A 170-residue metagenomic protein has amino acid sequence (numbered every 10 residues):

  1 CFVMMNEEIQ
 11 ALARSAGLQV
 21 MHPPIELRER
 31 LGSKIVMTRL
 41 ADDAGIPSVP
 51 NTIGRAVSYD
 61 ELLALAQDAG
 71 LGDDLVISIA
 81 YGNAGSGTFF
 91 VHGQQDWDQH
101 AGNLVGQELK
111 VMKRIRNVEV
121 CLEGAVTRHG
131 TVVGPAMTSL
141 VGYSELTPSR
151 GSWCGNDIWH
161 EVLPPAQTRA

Functional and structural regions predicted by a protein language model:
C1-A64, D68, N83: Conserved N-proximal alpha/beta basic substrate-recognition cap immediately N-terminal to, or forming the N-lobe
Q10, M21-P23, A84-G87, Q99-H100 (+3 more regions): Short helix/loop capping segments that flank catalytic or ligand/cofactor-binding pockets
G17, G93, V126-H129: Short, solvent-exposed amphipathic alpha-helical segments in soluble enzyme and RNA/protein-processing domains
E26-R28, V49-G54, T88, I158-A166: Flexible, glycine/proline-enriched loop segments at strand-loop-helix junctions that form or flank small-ligand binding
P47-V49, G70-V76, F90-C121, G151: Conserved ATP-binding module of the ATP-grasp superfamily
R116, G124-A170: ATP-dependent carboxylate/phosphate-activation module, predominantly the ATP-grasp catalytic core and closely related
